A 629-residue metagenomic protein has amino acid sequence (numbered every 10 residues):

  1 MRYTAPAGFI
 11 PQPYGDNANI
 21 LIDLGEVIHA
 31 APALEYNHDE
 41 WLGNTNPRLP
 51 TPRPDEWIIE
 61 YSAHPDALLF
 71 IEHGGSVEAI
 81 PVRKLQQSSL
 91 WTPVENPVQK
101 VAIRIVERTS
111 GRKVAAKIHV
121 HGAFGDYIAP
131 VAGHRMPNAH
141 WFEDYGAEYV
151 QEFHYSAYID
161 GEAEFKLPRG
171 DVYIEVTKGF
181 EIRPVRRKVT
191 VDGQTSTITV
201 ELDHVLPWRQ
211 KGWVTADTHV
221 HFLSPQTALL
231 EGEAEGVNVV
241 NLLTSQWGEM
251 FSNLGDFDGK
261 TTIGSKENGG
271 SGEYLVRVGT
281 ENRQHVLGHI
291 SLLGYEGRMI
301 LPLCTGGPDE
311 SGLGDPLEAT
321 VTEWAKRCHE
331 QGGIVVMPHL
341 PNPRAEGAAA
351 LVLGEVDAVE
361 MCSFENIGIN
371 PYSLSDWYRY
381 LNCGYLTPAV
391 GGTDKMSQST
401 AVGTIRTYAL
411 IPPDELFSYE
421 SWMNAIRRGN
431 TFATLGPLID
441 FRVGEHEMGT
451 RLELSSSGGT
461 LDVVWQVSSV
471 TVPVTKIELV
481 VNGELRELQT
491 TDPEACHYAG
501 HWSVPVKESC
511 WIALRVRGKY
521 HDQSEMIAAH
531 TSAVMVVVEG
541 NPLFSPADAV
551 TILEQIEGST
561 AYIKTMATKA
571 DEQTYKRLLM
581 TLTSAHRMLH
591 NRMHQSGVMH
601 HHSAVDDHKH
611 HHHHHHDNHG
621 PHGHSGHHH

Functional and structural regions predicted by a protein language model:
M1-L90, V106-K166, D171, E175-P207 (+4 more regions): C-terminal functional module detector
V94-T109: A short, Gly/Thr-enriched small/hydrophobic beta-strand-prone motif that recurs across taxa
K100, E273, H289, A358 (+3 more regions): A residue-level signal for beta-strand positions that form part of recognition/binding surfaces within mature
R209-A389, T393, S399, S418-Y419 (+1 more regions): Catalytic cores of extracellular degradative/oxidative enzymes
H608-H629: Long, low-complexity, intrinsically disordered segments
